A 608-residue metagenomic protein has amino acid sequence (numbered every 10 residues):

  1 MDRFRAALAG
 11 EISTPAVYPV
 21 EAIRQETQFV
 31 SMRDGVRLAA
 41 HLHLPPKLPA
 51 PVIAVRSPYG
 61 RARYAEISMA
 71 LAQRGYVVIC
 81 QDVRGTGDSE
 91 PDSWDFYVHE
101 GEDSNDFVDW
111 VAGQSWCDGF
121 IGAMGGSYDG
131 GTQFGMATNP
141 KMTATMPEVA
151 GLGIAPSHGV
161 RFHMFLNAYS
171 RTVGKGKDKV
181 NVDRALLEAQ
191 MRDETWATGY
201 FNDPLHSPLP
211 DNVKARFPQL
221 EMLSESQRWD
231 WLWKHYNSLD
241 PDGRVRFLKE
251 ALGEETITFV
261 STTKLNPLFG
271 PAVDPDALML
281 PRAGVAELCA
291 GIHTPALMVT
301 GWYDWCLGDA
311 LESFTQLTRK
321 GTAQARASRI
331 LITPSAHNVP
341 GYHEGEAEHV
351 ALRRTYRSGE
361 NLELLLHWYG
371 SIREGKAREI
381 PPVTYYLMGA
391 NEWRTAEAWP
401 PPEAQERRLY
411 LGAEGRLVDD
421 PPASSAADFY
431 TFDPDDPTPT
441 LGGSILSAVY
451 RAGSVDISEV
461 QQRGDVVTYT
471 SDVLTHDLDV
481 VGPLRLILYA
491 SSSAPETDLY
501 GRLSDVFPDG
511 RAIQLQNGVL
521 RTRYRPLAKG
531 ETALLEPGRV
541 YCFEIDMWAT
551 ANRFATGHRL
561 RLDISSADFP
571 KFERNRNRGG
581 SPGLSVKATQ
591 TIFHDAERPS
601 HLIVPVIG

Functional and structural regions predicted by a protein language model:
R3-P15, I23-F29, A347-L366, G375-G608: Glycine/threonine-rich phosphate-binding loop and adjacent beta-strand/alpha-helix elements that clamp
R33-L44: A short loop-to-beta-strand scaffold at the N-terminal edge of the catalytic core in hydrolase folds
L44-A112, S157-V160, G341-R353, R463 (+4 more regions): Cap/lid segment of the alpha/beta-hydrolase catalytic domain
Q73, T138-G291: Accessory cap/linker subdomain of secreted extracellular hydrolases
S115-S127: Alpha/beta-hydrolase fold nucleophile elbow
D129-P140: Short glycine-enriched nucleophile-adjacent loop and the immediately C-terminal alpha-helix near the catalytic center
I292, M298-T300: Short beta-strand/loop motif that positions the catalytic acidic residue of the alpha/beta-hydrolase fold
G308-S328: Active-site-adjacent alpha-helix of alpha/beta-hydrolase-fold enzymes
